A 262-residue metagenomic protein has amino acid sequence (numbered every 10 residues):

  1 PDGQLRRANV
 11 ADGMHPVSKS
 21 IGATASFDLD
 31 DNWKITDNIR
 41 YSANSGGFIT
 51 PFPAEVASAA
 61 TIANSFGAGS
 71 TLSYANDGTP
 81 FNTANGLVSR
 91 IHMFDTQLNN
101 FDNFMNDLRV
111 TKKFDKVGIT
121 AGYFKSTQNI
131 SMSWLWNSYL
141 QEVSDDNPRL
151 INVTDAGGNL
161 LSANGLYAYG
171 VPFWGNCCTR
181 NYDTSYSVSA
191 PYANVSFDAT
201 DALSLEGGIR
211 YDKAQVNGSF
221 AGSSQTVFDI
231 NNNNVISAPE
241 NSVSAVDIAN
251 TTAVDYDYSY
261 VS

Functional and structural regions predicted by a protein language model:
P1-A11, Y41-A63, K125-R149, V216-V227: Outer-membrane beta-barrel and related beta-rich outer-membrane complex signature in Gram-negative bacteria
P1-T24, G47-D95, N99, L150-R180 (+1 more regions): Acidic/polar loop-and-plug regions of large Gram-negative outer-membrane beta-barrel proteins
I21-F27, N106-K112, A193-F197, D257: Residues on the lipid-exposed face of transmembrane beta-strands in outer-membrane beta-barrel proteins
D28-K34, K113-I119, A202: Short loop/turn motifs that connect adjacent beta-strands in outer-membrane beta-barrel proteins
K34-R40: Membrane-embedded beta-barrel scaffold of Gram-negative outer-membrane proteins
S89-H92, K112, L203: Beta-barrel outer-membrane channel/assembly domains of diderm bacteria
F101, K116-V143, V153-G158, N164 (+2 more regions): Structural signature of Gram-negative outer-membrane beta-barrels, strongest in the C-terminal barrel of TonB-dependent
